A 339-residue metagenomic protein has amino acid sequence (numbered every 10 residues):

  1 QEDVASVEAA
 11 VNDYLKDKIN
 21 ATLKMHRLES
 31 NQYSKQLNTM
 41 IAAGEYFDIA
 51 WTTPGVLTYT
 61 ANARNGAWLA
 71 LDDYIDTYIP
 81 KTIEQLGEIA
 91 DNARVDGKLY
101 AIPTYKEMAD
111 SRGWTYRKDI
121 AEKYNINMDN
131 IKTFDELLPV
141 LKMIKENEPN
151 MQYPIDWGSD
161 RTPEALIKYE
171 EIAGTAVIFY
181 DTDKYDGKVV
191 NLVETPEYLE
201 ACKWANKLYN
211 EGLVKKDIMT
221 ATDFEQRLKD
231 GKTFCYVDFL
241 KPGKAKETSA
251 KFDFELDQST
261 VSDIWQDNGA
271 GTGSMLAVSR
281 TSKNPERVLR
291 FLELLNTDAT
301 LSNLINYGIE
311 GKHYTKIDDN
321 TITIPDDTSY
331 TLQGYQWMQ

Functional and structural regions predicted by a protein language model:
Q1-Q339: Extracytoplasmic/secretory soluble proteins
